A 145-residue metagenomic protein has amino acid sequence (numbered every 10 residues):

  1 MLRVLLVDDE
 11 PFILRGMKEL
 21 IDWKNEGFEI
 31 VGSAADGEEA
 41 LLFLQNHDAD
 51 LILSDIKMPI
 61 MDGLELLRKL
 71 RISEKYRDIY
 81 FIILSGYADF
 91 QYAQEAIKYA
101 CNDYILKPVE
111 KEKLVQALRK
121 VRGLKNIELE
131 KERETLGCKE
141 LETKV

Functional and structural regions predicted by a protein language model:
D8, D55: Active-site residues of response regulator receiver
P11-G32, N46: Two-component/phosphorelay signaling modules centered on CheY-like receiver
S33-L42, G63-E65: Helix N-cap/capping motif at the beta->alpha junctions
L41, E65, R77-D78, A88-D103: Alpha4 helix (beta4-alpha4-beta5 surface) of REC/receiver domains from two-component response regulators
Q45-H47, R71-R77, Y99: Conserved phosphotransfer cores of two-component systems
M58: Receiver (REC) domain active-site loop signature in two-component systems and cognate sites in sensor histidine kinases
I97, D103, V109-V145: Interdomain helical linkers/hinges and coiled-coil/dimerization scaffolds that transmit conformational signals
